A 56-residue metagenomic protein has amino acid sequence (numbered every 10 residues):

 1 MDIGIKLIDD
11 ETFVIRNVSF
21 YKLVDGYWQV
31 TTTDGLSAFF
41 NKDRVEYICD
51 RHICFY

Functional and structural regions predicted by a protein language model:
M1-Y27, L36: N-terminal acidic leader/helix
V18-Y21, F40-I53: Structured surface patches comprising rigid loops and adjacent beta-strands/short helices at the edges of well-ordered
G26-S37, I53-Y56: Short, surface-exposed secondary-structure junctions/capping segments
